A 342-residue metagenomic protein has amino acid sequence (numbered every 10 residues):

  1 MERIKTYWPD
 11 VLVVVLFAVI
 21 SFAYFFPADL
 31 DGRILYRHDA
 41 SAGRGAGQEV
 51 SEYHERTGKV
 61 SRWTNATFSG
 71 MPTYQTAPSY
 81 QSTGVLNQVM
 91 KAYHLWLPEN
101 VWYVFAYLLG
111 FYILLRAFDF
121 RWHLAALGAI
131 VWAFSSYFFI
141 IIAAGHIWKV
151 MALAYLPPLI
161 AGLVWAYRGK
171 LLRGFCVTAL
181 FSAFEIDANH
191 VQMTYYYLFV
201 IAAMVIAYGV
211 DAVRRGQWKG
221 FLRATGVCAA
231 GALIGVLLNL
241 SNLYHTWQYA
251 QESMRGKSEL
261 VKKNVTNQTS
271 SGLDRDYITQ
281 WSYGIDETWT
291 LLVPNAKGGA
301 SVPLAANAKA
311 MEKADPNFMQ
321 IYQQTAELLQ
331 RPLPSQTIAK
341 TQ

Functional and structural regions predicted by a protein language model:
M1-F26, R223-A232: Start-transfer (signal-anchor) and selected internal transmembrane alpha helices of multi-pass inner/ER membrane
W8-A18, F22, H54, P78-V85 (+6 more regions): Mature extracytoplasmic enzyme cores
W8-L12, K91-E99, F120-G128, G174: Membrane-interface starts of transmembrane alpha-helices
I20-L114, I130-L153, N267-Q342: Membrane-interface coil-to-helix junctions
D29-Y36, G169, H190, G209-Q217 (+3 more regions): Transmembrane helix-loop junctions in multipass membrane proteins, especially transporters and channels
L108-A117, H123-A212, A224-T246: Membrane-embedded helix bundles of polyisoprenyl
G220: Aromatic-residue-lined binding/catalytic grooves and analogous aromatic/hydrophobic interfacial grooves in multimeric
R223-Y283: Polar, glycine-rich mid-to-C-terminal structural blocks that act as macromolecule-binding/assembly scaffolds
